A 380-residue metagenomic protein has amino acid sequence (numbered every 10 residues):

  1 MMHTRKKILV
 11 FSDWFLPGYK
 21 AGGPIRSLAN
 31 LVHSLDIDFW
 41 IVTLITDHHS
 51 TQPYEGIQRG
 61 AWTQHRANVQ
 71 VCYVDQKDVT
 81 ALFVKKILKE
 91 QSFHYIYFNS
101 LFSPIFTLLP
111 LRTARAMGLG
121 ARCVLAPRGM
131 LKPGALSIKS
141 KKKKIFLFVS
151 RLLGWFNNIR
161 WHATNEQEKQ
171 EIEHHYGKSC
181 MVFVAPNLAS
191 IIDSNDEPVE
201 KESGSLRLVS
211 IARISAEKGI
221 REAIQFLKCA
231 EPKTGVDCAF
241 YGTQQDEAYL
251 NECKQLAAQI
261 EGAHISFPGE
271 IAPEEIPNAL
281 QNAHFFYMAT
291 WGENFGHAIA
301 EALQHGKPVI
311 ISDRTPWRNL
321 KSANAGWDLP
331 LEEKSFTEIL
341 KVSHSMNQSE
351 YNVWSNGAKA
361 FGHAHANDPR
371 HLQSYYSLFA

Functional and structural regions predicted by a protein language model:
M1-I57, T63-H65, Q91, L119: N-terminal subdomain of nucleotide-sugar transferases
L9-F11, A189, D193, V199-K218 (+2 more regions): Conserved donor-binding/catalytic core segment of Leloir-type glycosyltransferases
T46-T51, I211, D237-E252, G269: Glycosyltransferase donor-sugar binding loop
K143-W161: Membrane-proximal helix-turn-helix segments that form the acceptor-binding/catalytic region of lipid-linked
L250-I271: Nucleotide-activated donor-binding/catalytic signature segment of Leloir-type glycosyltransferases, i.e., the conserved
W291: Aromatic "clamp/platform" in nucleotide-sugar-dependent glycosyltransferases that forms part of the donor/acceptor
P308-S312: Short hydrophobic beta-strand element within catalytic cores of glycosyltransferases and related nucleotide-activated
S345-F379: A charged, aromatic-enriched C-terminal amphipathic alpha-helix characteristic of glycosyltransferases across folds
